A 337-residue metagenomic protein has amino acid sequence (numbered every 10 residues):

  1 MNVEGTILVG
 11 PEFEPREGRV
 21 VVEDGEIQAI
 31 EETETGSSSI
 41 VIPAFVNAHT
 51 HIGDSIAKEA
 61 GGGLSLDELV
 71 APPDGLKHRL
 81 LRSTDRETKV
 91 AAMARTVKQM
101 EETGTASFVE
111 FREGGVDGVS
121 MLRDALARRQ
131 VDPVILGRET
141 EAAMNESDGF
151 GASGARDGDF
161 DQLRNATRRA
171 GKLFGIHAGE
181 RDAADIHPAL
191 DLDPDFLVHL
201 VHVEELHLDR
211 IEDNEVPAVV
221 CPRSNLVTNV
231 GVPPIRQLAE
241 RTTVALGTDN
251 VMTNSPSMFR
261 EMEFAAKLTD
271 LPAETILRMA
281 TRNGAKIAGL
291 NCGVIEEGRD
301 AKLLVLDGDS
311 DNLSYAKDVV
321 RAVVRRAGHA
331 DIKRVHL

Functional and structural regions predicted by a protein language model:
M1-E34: N-terminal metal-binding scaffold of metallo-dependent hydrolase/deaminase domains
G5, V20, G25, S38 (+11 more regions): Divalent metal-coordination and catalytic microenvironments
I40-V41, K58-R128: Alpha-helical scaffold segments that flank or form the walls of functional sites
P43-S55, K172-R181: Histidine-centered catalytic micro-motifs
F111-D195: Metal-coordinating catalytic core of metallo-dependent amide/deamination hydrolases
R181-A183, D195-P256, E263: Active-site neighborhoods of metal-dependent hydrolases
D191-L192, P234-S310: His/Asp/Glu-enriched, well-ordered alpha-helical/loop segment that forms or immediately abuts the divalent-metal
D300-L337: C-terminal cap of metal-dependent C-N hydrolases
